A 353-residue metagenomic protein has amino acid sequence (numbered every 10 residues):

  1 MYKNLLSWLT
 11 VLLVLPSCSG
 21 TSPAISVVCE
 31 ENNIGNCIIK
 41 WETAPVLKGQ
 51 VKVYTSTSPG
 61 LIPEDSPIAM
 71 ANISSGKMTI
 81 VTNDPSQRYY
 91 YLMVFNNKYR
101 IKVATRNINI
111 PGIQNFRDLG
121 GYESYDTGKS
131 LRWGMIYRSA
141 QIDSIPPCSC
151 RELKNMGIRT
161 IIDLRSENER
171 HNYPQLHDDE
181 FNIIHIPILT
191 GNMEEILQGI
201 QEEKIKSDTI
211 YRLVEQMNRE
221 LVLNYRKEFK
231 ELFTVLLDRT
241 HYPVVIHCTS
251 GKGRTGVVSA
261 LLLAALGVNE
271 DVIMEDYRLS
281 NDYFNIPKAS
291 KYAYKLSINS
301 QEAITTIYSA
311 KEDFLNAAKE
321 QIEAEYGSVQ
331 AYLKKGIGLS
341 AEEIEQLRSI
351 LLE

Functional and structural regions predicted by a protein language model:
Y2-V11: Sec-dependent signal peptide recognition, specifically the positively charged N-region followed immediately by
V14-S17: C-terminal motif of bacterial Sec signal peptides marking the signal peptidase cleavage site
S19-V244, V258-E353: Cys-dependent protein tyrosine phosphatase-like superfamily
V245-T249: Residues at the beta-strand->loop junction immediately N-terminal to the Walker
S250, R254-T255: Ser/Thr-glycine-rich phosphate-binding loops at phosphate-binding pockets of nucleotides, nucleotide cofactors
